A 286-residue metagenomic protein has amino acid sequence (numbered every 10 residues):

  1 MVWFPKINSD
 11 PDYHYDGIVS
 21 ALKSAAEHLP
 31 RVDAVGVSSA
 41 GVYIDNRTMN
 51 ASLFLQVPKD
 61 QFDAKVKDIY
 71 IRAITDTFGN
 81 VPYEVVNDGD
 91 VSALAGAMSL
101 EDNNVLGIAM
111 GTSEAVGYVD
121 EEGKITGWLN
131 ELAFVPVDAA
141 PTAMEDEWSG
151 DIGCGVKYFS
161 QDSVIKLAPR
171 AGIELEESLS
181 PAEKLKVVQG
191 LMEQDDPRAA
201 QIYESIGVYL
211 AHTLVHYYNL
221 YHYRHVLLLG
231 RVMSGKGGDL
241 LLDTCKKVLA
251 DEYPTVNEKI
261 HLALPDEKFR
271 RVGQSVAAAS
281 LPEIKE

Functional and structural regions predicted by a protein language model:
M1, K59-D60, L94, S99-D162 (+1 more regions): Glycine-rich phosphate-binding loop of actin/hexokinase-like ATP-binding domains
V2-V19, R31-V105, A140, G237-E252: Glycine-rich phosphate-binding loop and adjoining helix at the ATP-binding site of ATP-dependent phosphoryl-transfer
W3, S9, S39-I44, D151-V208 (+3 more regions): A mobile "lid/hinge" subdomain adjacent to the ATP/sugar-phosphate binding pocket shared across diverse ATP-dependent
Y15-S20, S24, P30-V32, E121 (+2 more regions): Phosphate-binding glycine-rich/basic clefts of nucleotide- and phosphate-handling proteins, predominantly
G17-V35, L214-V226: Phosphate/pyrophosphate-binding loops at sites that engage ATP/ADP/AMP, CoA/4′-phosphopantetheine, polyphosphate
A21, A25-L29, A93-G96, Q274-P282: Stable alpha-helical structural segments in soluble proteins, enriched in small hydrophobic residues
G89, T112, V232: Active-site metal-binding loops of divalent metal-dependent hydrolases
Q201-Y221, R231-E286: Internal alpha/beta domain cores that form substrate/cofactor-binding pockets in large enzymes and binding proteins
